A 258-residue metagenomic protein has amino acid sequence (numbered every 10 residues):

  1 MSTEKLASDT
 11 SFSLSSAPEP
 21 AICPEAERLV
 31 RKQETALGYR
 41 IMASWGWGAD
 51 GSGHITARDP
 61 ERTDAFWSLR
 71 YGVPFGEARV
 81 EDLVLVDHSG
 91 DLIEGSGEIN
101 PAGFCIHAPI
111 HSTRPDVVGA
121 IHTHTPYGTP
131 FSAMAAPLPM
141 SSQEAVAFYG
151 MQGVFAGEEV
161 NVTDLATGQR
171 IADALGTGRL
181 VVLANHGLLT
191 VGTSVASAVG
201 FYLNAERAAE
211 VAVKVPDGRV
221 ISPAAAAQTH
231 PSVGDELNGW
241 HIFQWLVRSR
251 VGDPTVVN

Functional and structural regions predicted by a protein language model:
S2-G38, R179-N258: A conserved C-terminal secondary-structure "cap"
P18, I22-E25, L29-I121, G128-P139: An anion-binding catalytic pocket shared by soluble metabolic enzymes
A57, I110, H124, I171 (+2 more regions): Divalent metal-coordination and catalytic microenvironments
R62-D64, V80-E81, R114-V118, Q143 (+3 more regions): Short coil/turn connectors at secondary-structure junctions
V73, T125-G128, A135-A136, E159-N161 (+3 more regions): Short acidic/polar capping segments at secondary-structure boundaries
H107, G128, G168-A172, Y202: A general structural signal for well-ordered alpha-helical packing
P126-T163, T167: Class I SAM-dependent methyltransferase SAM-binding "motif I" and its flanking Rossmann-like core
G153-L189: A contiguous binding-surface segment within folded domains or other stable secondary-structure elements
